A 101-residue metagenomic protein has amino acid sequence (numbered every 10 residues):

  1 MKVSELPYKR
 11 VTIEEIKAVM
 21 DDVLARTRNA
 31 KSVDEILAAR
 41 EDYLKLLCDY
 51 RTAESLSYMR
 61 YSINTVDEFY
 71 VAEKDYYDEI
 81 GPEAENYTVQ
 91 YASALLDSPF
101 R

Functional and structural regions predicted by a protein language model:
M1-A18, D22, K45-R101: Long, non-catalytic architectural segments outside compact domain cores
R26-L37: Charged, low-complexity interaction regions
R40-Y43: Inward-facing hydrophobic residues that define packing positions of alpha-helical scaffold repeats
